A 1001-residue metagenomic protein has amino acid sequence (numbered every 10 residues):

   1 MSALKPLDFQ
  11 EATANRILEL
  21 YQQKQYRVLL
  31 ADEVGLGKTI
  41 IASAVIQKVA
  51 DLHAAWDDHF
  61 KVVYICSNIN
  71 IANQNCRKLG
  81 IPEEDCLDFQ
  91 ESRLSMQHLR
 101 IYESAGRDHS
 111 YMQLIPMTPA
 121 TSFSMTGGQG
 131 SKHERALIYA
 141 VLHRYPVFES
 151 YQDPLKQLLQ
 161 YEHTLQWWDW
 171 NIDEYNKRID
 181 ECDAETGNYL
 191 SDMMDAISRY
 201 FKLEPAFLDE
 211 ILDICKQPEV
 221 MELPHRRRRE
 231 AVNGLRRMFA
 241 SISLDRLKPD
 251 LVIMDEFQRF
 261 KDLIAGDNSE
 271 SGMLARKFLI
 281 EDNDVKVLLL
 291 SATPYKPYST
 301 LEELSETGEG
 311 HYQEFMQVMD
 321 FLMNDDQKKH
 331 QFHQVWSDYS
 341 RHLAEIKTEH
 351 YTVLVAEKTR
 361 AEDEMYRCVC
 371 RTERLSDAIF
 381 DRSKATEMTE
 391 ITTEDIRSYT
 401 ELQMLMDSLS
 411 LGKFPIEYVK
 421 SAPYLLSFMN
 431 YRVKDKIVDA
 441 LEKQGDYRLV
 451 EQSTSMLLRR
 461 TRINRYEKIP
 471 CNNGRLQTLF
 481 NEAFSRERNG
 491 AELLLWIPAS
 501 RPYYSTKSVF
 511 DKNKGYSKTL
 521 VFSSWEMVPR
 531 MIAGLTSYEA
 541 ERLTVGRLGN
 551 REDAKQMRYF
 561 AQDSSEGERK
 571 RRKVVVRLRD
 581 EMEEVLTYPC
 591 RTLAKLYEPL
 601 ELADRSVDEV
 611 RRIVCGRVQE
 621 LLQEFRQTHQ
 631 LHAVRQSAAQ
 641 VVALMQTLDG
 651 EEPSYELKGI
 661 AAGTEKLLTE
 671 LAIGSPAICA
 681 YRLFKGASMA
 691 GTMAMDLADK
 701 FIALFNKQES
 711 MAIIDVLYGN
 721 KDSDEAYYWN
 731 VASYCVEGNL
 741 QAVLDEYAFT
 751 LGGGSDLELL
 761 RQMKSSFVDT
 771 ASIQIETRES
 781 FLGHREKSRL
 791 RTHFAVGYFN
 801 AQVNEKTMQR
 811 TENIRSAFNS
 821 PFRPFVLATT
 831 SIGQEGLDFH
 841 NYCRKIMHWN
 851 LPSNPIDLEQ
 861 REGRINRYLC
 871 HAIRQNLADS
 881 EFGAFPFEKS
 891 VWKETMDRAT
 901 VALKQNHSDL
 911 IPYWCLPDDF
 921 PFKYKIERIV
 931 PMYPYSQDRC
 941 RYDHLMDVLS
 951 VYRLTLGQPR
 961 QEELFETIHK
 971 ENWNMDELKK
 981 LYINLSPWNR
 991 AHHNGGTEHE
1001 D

Functional and structural regions predicted by a protein language model:
M1-Q25, I40, A44-L827, S831-D1001: Helicase-associated low-complexity regulatory tails and linkers flanking the ATPase motor
G35-K38: Conserved glycine(s) of the Walker
